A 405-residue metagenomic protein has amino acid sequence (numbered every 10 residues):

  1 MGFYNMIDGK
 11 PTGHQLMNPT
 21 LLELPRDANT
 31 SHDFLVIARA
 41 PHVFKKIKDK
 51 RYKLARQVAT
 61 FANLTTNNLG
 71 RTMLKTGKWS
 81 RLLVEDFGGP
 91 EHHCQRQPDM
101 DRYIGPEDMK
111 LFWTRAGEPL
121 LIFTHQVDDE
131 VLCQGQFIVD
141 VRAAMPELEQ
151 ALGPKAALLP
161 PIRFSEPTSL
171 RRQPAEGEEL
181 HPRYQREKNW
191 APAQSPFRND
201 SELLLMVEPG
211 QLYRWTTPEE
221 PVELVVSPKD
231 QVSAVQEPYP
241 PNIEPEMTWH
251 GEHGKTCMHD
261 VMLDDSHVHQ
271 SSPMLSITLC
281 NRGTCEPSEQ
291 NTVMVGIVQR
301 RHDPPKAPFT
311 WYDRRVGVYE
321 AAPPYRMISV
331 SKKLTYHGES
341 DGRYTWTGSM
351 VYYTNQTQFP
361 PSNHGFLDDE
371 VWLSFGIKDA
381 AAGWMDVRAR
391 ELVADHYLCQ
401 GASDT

Functional and structural regions predicted by a protein language model:
M1-M17, E23-M100, R115-K188, A193-S266 (+3 more regions): Beta-rich carbohydrate-recognition and catalytic domains
N18-T20, D108-K110, N189-A191, S271-P273 (+1 more regions): Conserved beta-strand position repeated once per blade in WD40 beta-propeller domains
M100-W113: Active-site periphery "cap/insert" segments of enzyme catalytic domains
D264-S271, Y344: Repeat-based blade/solenoid architectures
E339-S362: A conserved acidic, glycine/proline-rich C-terminal tail/linker
